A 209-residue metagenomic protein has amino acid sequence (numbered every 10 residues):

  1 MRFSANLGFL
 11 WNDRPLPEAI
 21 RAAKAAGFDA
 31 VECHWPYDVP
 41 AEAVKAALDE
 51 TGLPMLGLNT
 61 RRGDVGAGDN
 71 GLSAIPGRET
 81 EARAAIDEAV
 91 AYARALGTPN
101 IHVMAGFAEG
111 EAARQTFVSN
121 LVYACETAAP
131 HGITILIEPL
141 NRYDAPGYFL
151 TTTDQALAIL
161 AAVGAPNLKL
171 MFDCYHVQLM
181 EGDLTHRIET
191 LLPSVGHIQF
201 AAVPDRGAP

Functional and structural regions predicted by a protein language model:
M1-R94, A165, K169, E181 (+3 more regions): N-terminal pre-domain/capping segments
F9, W35, N141, C174-H176: Short, glycine/acidic-enriched loop or turn micro-motifs at the edges of active sites
C33, V103, I137, F172-C174 (+1 more regions): Conserved beta-strand positions
L72-K169, L179: Active-site acidic/histidine proton-transfer and metal-coordination neighborhood in alpha/beta enzyme cores
L136, A208-P209: Amphipathic, soluble alpha/beta structural segments
R187-E189: Alpha-helical scaffold elements lining the catalytic groove of polysaccharide deacetylases
